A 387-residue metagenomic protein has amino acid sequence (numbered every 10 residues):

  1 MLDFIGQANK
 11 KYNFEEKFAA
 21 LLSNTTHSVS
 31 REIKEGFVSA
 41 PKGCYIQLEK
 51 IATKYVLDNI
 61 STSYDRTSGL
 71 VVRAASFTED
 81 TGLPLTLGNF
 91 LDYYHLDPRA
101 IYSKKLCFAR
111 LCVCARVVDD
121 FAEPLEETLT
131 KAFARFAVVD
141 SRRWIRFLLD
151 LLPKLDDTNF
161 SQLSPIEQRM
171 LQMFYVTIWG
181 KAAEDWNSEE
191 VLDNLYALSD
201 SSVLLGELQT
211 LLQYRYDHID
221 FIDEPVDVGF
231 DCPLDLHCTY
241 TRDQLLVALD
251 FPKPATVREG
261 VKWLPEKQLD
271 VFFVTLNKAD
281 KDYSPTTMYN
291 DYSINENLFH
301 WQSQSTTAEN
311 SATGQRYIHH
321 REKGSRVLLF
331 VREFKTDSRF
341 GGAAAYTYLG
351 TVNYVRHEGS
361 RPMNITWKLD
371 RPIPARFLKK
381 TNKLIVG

Functional and structural regions predicted by a protein language model:
M1-F14: SF2 helicase/translocase ATPase core recognition
G6-N9, F334, G359: Residues that form or immediately flank small-molecule/cofactor binding pockets and catalytic motifs
K11-T158: Long, largely alpha-helical accessory region at the distal end of helicase-like NTP-driven motors
T81, R99, K154-S161, K181-A183 (+3 more regions): Short, surface-exposed beta-strand/loop "edge" segments at domain boundaries and coil↔beta transitions
C114-V118, A122, E126-A134, L234-A345: Acidic, glycine-rich low-complexity segments with interspersed aromatic residues
Q168-V271, N277-K278: Charge-dense, extended regions
S338-G387: Compact mixed alphabeta submodule
